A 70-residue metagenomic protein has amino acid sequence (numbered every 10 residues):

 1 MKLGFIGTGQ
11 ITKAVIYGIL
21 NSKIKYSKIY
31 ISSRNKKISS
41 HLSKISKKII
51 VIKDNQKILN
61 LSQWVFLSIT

Functional and structural regions predicted by a protein language model:
M1-K57: NAD(P)+-binding Rossmann beta1-loop-alpha1 motif at the extreme N-terminus of oxidoreductases
D54-T70: Glycine/small-residue-rich loop that forms an oxyanion/phosphate-binding "nest" at active or ligand-binding sites
